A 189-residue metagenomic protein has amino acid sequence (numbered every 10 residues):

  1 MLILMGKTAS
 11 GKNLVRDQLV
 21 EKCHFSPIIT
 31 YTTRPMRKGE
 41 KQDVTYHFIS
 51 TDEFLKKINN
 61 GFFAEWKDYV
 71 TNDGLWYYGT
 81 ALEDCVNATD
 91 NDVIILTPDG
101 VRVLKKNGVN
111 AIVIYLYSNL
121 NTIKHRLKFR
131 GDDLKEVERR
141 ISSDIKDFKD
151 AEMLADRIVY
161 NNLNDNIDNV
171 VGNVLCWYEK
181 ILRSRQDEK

Functional and structural regions predicted by a protein language model:
L4: Hydrophobic anchor at the beta1->P-loop junction of P-loop NTPases
K7: P-loop (Walker A) phosphate-binding loop of NTP-binding proteins
K12-N13: Walker A/P-loop
R16-D17: The feature captures the helix immediately C-terminal to the Walker
F25-R37: Short beta-strand-centered segment that lines the nucleotide-binding/catalytic pocket of NTP-utilizing
R34-D92: ATP-dependent small-molecule kinase phosphotransfer cores that center on conserved nucleotide phosphate-binding segments
V93-T97, N107-R130: Conserved phosphate-donor/acceptor-positioning beta-strand/loop module used by diverse small-molecule
H125-G131, K149-K189: NTP-dependent small-molecule kinase module
